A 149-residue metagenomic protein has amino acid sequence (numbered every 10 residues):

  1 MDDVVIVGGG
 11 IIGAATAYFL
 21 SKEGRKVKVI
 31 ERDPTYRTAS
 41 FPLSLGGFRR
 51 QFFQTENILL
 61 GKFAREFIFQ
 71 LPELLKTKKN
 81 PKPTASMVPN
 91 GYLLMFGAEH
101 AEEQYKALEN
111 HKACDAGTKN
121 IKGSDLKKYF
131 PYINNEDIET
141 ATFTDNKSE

Functional and structural regions predicted by a protein language model:
M1-I12, K28: Beta1/beta-strand and adjacent pyrophosphate-binding region of the FAD-binding site in flavoprotein oxidoreductases
M1-V4, F19-E23: Extreme N-terminal leader/targeting segments of oxidoreductases
S21-F41: Glycine-rich FAD pyrophosphate-binding loop
A39-L45, I133: Short, flexible, mixed-charge acidic loops at enzyme active sites
L45-Y129: Dinucleotide-binding Rossmann-like beta1-alpha1 core, especially the glycine-rich loop that anchors the ADP
Y132-I138: A short, glycine/Asx- and small/polar-enriched loop/turn that sits immediately N-terminal to a beta-strand
T142-E149: Helical element adjacent to the flavin cofactor pocket in flavoenzyme catalytic cores
